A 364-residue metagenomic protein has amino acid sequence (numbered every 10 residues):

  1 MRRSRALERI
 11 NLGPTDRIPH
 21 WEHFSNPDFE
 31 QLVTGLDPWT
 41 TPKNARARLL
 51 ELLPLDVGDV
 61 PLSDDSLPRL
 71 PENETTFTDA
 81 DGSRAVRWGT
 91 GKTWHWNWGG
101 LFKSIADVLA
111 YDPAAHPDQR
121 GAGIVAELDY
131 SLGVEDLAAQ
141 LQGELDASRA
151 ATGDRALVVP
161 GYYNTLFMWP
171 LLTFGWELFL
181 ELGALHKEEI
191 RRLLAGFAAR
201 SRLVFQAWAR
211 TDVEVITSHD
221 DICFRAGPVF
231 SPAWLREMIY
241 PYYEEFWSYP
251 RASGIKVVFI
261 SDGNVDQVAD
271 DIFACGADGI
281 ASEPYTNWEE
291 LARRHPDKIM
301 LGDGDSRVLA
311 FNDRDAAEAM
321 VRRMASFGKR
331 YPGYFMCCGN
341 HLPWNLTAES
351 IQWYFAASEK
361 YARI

Functional and structural regions predicted by a protein language model:
M1-T41, I105-I364: Active-site loop segments of alpha/beta catalytic cores
F24-S25, P61-S66, T90-G91: Short, flexible beta-strand-to-coil junctions
K43-L62, A207-T211: Catalytic domains of carbohydrate-active enzymes, especially glycoside hydrolases
E51-D56, D81-V86, G91-K92, A199-S201 (+3 more regions): Bulky hydrophobic/aromatic packing residues
P61-N73, N164-T165: Short, glycine/charge-rich beta-strand/loop segments that flank catalytic centers and engage negatively charged groups
L67-L128, D154-R155: A contiguous, low-structure linker/loop signature
